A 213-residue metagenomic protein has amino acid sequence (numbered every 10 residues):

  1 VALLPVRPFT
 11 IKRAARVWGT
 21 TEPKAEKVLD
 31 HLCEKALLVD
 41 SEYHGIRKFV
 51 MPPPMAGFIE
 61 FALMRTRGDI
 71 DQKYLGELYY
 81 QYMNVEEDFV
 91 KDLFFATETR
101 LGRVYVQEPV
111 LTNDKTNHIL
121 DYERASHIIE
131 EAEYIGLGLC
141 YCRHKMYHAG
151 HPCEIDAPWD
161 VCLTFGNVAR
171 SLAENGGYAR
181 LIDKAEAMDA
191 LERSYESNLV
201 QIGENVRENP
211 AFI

Functional and structural regions predicted by a protein language model:
V1, A56, K184-A185: Alpha-helical ligand/cofactor-binding cores
L3-W18: Short acidic, hydrophobic short linear motifs in intrinsically disordered regions
W18-E34: Short amphipathic alpha-helical interaction segments
V28, G45-I46, R207: Residue-level "edge-of-site" marker
C33-H44: A short, conserved structural fragment
A36, R47, E133-I135: Generic beta-strand structural signal
G45-E86: Short, amphipathic alpha-helical interaction segments positioned at domain boundaries
E86-I213: Catalytic cores of enzyme domains
